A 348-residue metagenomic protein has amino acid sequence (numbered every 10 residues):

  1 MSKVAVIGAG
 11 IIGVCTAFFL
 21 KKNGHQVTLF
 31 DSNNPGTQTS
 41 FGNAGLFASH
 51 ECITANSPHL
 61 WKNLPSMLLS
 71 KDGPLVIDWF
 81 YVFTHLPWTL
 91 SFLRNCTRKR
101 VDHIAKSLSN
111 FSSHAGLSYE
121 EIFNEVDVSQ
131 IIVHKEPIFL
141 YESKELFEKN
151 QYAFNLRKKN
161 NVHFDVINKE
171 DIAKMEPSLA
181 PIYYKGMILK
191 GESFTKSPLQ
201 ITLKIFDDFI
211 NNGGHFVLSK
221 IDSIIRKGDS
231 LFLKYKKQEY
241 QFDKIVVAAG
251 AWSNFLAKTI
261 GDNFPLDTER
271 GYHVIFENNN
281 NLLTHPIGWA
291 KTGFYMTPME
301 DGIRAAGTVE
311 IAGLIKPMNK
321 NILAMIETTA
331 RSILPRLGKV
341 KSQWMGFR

Functional and structural regions predicted by a protein language model:
S2-T28: N-terminal Rossmann-like FAD-binding beta1-loop-alpha1 element of flavoenzymes
K22-F41: Glycine-rich FAD pyrophosphate-binding loop
N23, N160, D208, N212: Conserved dinucleotide-binding and phosphotransfer motif residues
D31, N168-K169, V217-K220, Y235 (+1 more regions): Short loop/edge segments at beta-strand edges and connector loops that shape dinucleotide/nucleotide cofactor-binding
G45-F47, E51, A55-N95, S223-S230 (+1 more regions): Active-site substrate-recognition segment that forms the wall of the catalytic cavity or substrate channel
L86-K204: Rossmann-like flavin
I167-M175, V217-L231: A conserved short coil-to-beta-strand element within the FAD-binding core of flavoproteins
